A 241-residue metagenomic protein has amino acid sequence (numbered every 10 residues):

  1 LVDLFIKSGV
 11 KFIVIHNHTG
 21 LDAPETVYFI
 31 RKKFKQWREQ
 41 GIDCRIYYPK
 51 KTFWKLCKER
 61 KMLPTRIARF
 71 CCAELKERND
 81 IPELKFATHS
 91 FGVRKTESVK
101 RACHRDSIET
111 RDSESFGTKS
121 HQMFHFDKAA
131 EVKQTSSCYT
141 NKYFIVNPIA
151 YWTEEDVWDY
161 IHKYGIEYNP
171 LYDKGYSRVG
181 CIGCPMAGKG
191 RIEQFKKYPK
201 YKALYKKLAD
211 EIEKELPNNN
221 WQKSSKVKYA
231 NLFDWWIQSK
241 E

Functional and structural regions predicted by a protein language model:
L1-E241: Nucleotide-activated chemistry modules centered on ATP-dependent adenylation/adenylyltransferase
